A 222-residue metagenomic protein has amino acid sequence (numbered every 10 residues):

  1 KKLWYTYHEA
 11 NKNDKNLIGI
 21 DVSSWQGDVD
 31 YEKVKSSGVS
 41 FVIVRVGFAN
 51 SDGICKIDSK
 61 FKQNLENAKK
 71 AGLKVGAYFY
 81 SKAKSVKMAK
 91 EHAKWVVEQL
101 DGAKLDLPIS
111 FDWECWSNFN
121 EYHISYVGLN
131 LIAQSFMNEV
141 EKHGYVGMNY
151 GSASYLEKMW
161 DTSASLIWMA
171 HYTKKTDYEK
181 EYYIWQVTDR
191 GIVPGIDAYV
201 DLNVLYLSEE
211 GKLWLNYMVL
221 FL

Functional and structural regions predicted by a protein language model:
W4, E9-S135, E141-H143: Substrate-binding cleft of extracellular glycoside hydrolase catalytic domains
W4-G27, T162-L222: Functionally critical loop-and-helix segments that line ligand-binding/catalytic clefts of soluble enzyme domains
V75, V146-G147, I167: Hydrophobic anchor at the start of a short beta-strand that flanks the dinucleotide cofactor-binding loop
F79, G151, H171: Short beta-strand/turn micro-motifs composed of small residues that flank or help shape donor/cofactor-binding pockets
M88-E91, Y155-S163: Glycine-rich, charge-decorated loop segments at or immediately adjacent to ligand/cofactor-binding or catalytic sites
V97-F111, C115, M159-E181: Structural recognition of alpha->loop->beta junctions
V140-E157: Aromatic-lined carbohydrate-recognition surfaces of secreted/lumenal glycan-active proteins
